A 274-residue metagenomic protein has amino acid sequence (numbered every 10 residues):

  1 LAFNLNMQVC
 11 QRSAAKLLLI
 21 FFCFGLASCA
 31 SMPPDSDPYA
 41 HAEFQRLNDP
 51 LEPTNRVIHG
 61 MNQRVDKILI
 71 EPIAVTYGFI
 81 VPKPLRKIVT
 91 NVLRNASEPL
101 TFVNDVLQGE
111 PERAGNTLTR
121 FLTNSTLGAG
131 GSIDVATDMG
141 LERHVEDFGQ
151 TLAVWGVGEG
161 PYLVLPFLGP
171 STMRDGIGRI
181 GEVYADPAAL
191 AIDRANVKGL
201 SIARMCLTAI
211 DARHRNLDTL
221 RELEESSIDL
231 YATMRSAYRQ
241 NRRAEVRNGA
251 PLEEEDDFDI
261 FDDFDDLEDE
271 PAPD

Functional and structural regions predicted by a protein language model:
F3-L18: Bacterial N-terminal signal peptides that target proteins for export
G25-S28: C-terminal motif of bacterial Sec signal peptides marking the signal peptidase cleavage site
A30-P33: Bacterial signal peptide processing site
S36-I68: Post-signal peptide N-terminal segment of mature Sec-exported envelope proteins
D37-Q45, W155-D274: A structured, mid-to-C-terminal "fold-capping" secondary-structure block
I68, A74-P84: Membrane interface segments of multi-pass transport proteins and intramembrane proteases
T90-V92: Beta-rich strand-turn-strand
N95-M173: Mid-length scaffold segments of soluble, non-membrane domains
